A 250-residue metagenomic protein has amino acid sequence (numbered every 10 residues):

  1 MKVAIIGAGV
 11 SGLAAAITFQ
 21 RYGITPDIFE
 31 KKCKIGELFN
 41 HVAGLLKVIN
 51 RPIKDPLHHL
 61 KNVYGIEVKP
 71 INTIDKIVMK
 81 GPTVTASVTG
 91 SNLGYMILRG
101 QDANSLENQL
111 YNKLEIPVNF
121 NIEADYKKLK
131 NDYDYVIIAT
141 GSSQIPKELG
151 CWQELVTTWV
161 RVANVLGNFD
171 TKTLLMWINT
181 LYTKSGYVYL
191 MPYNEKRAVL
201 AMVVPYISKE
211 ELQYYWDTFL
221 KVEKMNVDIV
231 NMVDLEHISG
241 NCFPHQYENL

Functional and structural regions predicted by a protein language model:
M1-S11: Beta1/beta-strand and adjacent pyrophosphate-binding region of the FAD-binding site in flavoprotein oxidoreductases
A4-I6, F29, L129, Y133-S143: Short hydrophobic core segments
I6-A8, Q20-V42: Glycine-rich FAD pyrophosphate-binding loop
S11, K34, S143: Conserved Rossmann-like nucleotide-cofactor binding loop
K31-P82: N-terminal FAD cofactor-binding segment of flavoenzymes
I97-V118, K130: Helical element adjacent to the flavin cofactor pocket in flavoenzyme catalytic cores
T140-L212, W216-D217: Conserved FAD-binding catalytic core of PHBH/FMO-like flavoproteins
S208-L250: FAD/FMN-dependent oxidoreductases across multiple families
